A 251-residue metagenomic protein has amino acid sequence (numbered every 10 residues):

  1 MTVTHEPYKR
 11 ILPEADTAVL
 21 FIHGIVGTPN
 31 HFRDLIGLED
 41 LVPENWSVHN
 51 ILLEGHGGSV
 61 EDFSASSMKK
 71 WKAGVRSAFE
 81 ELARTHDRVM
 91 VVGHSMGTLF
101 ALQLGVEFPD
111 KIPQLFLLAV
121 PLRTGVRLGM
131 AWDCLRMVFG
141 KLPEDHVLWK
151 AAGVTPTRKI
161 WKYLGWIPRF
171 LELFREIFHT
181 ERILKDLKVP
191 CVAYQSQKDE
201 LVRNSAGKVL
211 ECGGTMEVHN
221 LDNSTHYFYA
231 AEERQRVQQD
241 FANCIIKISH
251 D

Functional and structural regions predicted by a protein language model:
T2-S59: Short, surface-exposed "cap/lid" segments of acyl-processing enzymes
P7, W166-L184: Active-site nucleophile elbow and catalytic-triad environment of alpha/beta-hydrolase enzymes
G55-G57, L82, L221-F228: Histidine-bearing beta->alpha loop at or near hydrolase active sites
E61, S224-V237: Catalytic histidine-centered segment of alpha/beta-hydrolase-like enzymes
G93-A101: Gly/Ala-rich beta-loop-alpha elbow adjacent to hydrolase catalytic centers
F116-V126: Active-site nucleophile loop of the alpha/beta-hydrolase fold
L187, A193-Q195, D199: Short beta-strand/loop motif that positions the catalytic acidic residue of the alpha/beta-hydrolase fold
E200-A206: Conserved alpha/beta-hydrolase "acid-adjacent" motif
